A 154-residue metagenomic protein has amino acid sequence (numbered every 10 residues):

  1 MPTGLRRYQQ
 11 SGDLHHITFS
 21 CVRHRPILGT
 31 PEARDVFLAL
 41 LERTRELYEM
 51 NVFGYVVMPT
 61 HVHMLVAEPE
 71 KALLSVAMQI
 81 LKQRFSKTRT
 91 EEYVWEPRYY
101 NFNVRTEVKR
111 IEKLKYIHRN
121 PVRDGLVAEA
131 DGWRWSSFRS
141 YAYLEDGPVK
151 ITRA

Functional and structural regions predicted by a protein language model:
M1-A154: Short catalytic/metal-binding and nucleic-acid-binding patches
